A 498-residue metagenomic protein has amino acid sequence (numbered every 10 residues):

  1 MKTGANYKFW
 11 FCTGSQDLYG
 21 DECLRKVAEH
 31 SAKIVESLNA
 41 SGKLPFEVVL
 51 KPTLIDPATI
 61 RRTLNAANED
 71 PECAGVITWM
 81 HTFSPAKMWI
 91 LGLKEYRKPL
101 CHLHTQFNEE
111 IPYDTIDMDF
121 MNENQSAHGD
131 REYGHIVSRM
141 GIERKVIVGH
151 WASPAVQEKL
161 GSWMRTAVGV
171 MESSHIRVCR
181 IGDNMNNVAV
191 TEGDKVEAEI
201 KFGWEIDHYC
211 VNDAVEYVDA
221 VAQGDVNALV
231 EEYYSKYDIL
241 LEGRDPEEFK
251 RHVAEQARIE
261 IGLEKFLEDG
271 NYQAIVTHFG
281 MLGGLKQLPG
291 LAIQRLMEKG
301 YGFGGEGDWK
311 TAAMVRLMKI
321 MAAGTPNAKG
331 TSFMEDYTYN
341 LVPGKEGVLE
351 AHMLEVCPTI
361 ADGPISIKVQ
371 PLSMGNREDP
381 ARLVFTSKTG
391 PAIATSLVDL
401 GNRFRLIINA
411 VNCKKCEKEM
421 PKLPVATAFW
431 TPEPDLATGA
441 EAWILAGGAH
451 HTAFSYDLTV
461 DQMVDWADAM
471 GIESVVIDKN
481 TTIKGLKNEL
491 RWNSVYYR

Functional and structural regions predicted by a protein language model:
T3-K26, H175-N184: Short beta-strand segments enriched in small/hydrophobic residues
R25-S41: Short catalytic helix/loop segments, enriched in acidic residues and glycine and frequently bearing histidine
P45-E47, H104, E109-R244: Cap/lid and interdomain-hinge subdomains that line or gate substrate/regulatory clefts in soluble alpha/beta enzymes
I60-C73, I90-G92, E260-D269: Short, well-structured alpha-helical segments in soluble
C73-F83, C101-L103, Y272-T277: Periplasmic-binding protein-like
E231-E232, K236-G324: Long, internal scaffold/assembly segments composed of regular secondary structure
G300-P424: C-terminal catalytic subdomain
N376-R498: Extended hydrophobic packing segments that form well-structured cores
